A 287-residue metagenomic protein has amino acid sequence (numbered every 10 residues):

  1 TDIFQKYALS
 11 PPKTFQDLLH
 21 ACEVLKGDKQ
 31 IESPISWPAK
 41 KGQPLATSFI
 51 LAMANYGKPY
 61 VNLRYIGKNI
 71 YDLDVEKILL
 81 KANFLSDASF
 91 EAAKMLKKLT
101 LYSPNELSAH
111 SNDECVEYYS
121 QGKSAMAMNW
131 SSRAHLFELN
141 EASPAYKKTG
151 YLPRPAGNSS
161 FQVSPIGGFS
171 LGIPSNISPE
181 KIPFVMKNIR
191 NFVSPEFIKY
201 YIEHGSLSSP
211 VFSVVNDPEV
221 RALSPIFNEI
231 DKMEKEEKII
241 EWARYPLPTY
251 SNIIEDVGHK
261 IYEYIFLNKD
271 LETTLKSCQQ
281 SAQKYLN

Functional and structural regions predicted by a protein language model:
T1-L19, A39-K77, P165-P174, I253-Y262: Periplasmic solute-binding protein
K6-Y7, L80, L101-Y102, L139-S209 (+2 more regions): Extracytoplasmic/periplasmic substrate-recognition and gating elements
F15-H20, L107-Q121: Short helix-initiation/N-cap motifs at beta->coil->alpha
A21-C22, C115-Y119, R133, V185 (+2 more regions): Short, hydrophobic alpha-helical packing/hinge segments within bilobed ligand-binding/sensory domains
C22-V24, L63-S108: Glycine-centered hinge/linker elements that transmit conformational signals in sensory and ligand-binding systems
G27-A39, S194-G205, K284-N287: Bilobed periplasmic-binding protein-like "clamshell/Venus-flytrap" ligand-binding domains
A125-W130: Paired acidic/hydrophobic, glycine-rich loop segments that form the ligand-binding mouth/hinge of periplasmic-binding
S164-P165, P210-V214, N228-L286: C-terminal capping/gating helix-and-loop segments adjacent to ligand/active sites or protein-protein/ligand interfaces
